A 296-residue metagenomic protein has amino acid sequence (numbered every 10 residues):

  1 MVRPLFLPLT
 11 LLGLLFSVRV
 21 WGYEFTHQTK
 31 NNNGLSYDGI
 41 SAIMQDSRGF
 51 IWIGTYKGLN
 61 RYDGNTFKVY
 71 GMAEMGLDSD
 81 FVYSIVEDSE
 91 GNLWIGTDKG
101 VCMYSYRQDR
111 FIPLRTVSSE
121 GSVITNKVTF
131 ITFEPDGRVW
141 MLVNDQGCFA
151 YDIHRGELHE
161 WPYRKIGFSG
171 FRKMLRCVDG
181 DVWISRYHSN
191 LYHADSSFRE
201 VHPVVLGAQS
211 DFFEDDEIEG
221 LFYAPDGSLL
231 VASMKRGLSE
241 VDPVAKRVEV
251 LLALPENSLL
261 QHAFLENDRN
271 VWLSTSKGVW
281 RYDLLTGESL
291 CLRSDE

Functional and structural regions predicted by a protein language model:
M1-E296: Carboxylate-rich, polar loop motifs that coordinate divalent cations or form catalytic acidic clusters
